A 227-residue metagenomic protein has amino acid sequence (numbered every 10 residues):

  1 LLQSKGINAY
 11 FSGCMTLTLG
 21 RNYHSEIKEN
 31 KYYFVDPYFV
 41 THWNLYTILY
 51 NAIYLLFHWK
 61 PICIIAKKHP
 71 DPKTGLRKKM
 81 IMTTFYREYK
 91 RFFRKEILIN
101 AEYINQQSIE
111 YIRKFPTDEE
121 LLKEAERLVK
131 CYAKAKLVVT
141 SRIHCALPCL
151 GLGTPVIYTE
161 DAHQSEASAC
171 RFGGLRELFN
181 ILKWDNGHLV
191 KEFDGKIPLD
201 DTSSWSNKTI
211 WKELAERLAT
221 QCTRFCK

Functional and structural regions predicted by a protein language model:
L1-K227: Active-site anion-handling motifs in enzyme catalytic cores
